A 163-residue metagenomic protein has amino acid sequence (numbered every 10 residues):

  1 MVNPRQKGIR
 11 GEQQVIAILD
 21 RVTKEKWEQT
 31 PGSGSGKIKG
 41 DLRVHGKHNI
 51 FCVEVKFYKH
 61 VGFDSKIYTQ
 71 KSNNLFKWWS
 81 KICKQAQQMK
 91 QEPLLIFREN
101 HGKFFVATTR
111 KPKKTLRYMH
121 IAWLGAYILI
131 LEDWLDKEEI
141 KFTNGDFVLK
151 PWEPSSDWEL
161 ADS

Functional and structural regions predicted by a protein language model:
M1-S163: Catalytic phosphate/metal-binding cores of nucleic-acid and nucleotide-processing enzymes, i.e., regions that mediate
